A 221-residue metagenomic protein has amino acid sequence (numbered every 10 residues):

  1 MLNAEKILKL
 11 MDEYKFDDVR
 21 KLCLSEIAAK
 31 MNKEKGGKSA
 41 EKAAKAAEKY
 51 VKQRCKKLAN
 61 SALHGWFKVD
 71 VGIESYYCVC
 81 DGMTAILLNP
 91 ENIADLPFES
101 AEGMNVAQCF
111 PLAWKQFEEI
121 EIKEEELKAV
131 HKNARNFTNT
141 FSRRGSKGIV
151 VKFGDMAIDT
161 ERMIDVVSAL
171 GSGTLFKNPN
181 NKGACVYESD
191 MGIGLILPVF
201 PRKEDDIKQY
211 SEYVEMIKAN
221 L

Functional and structural regions predicted by a protein language model:
M1-L2, E74, L221: Short intrinsically disordered terminal tails
M1-Y14: Extreme N-terminal leader/activation tails
E5-K6, D81-A85, P90-E91, P97-L221: C-terminal functional regions that serve as terminal interaction/effector modules
E13-E74, C78-L87: Intrinsically disordered, low-complexity linker/loop segments enriched in Gly/Pro and charged/polar residues
